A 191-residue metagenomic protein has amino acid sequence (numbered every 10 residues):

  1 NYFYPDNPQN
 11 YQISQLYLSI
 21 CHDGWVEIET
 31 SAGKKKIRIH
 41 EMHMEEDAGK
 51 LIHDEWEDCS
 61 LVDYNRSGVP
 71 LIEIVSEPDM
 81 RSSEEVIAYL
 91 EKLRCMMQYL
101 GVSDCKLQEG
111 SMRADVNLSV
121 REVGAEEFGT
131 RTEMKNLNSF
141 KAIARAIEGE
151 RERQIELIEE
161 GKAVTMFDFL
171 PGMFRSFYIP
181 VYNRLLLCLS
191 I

Functional and structural regions predicted by a protein language model:
N1-I191: Basic, nucleic-acid-interacting segments
